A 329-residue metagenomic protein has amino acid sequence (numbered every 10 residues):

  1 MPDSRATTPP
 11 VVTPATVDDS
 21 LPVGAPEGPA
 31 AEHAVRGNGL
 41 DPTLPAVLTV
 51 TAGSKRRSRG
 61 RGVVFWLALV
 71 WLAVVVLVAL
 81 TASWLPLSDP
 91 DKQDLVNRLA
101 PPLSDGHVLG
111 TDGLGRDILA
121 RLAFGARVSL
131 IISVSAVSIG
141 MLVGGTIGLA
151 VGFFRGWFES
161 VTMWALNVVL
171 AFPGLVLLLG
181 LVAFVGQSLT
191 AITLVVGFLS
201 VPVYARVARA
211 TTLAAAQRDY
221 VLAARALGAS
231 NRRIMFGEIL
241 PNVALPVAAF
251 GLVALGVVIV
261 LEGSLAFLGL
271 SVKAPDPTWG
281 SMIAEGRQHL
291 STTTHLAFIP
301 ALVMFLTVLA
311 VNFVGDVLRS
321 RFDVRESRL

Functional and structural regions predicted by a protein language model:
M1-A73, F313-L329: Transmembrane alpha-helical segments of polytopic membrane transport and secretion proteins
W66, V74, V78-G113, L268-D276: Hydrophobic alpha-helical transmembrane segments of membrane transport/permease proteins and related membrane-embedded
L72-D89, G125, W164-S188, G256: Membrane-water interface segments at the C-terminal ends of transmembrane alpha-helices in multi-pass inner-membrane
V108, D112, I118, L142-G144 (+4 more regions): Generic hydrophobic transmembrane alpha-helix motif, especially the helices
I118-F153: Transmembrane alpha-helix signature in integral membrane proteins
I118-G125, A165, A208, A216 (+5 more regions): Short hydrophobic alpha-helical segments within the ABC transporter permease transmembrane module
L170, L181-V185, V196, A210-T212 (+3 more regions): Glycine-rich helix-loop "coupling/hinge" segments at transmembrane-helix boundaries in multipass transporters
